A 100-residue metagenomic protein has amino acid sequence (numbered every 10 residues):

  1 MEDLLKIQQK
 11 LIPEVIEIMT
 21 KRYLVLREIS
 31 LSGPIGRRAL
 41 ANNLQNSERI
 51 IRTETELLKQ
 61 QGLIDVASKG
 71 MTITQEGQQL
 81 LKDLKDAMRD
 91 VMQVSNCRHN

Functional and structural regions predicted by a protein language model:
M1-I7, Q79, D83-N100: Amphipathic alpha-helical dimerization/coiled-coil segments that flank or bridge DNA-binding/regulatory modules
M1-V25: Short alpha-helical segments that sit at the start of domains
E17-R38, N42: Short amphipathic alpha-helical interface segments
M19, A67-T72, E76: Short, Lys/Arg-rich nucleic-acid/phosphate-binding segment
Q45-Q60: Short amphipathic alpha-helical interaction segments
K59-K69: A short, conserved structural fragment
Q60, G77-Q78: Short Asp/Glu-rich motifs
